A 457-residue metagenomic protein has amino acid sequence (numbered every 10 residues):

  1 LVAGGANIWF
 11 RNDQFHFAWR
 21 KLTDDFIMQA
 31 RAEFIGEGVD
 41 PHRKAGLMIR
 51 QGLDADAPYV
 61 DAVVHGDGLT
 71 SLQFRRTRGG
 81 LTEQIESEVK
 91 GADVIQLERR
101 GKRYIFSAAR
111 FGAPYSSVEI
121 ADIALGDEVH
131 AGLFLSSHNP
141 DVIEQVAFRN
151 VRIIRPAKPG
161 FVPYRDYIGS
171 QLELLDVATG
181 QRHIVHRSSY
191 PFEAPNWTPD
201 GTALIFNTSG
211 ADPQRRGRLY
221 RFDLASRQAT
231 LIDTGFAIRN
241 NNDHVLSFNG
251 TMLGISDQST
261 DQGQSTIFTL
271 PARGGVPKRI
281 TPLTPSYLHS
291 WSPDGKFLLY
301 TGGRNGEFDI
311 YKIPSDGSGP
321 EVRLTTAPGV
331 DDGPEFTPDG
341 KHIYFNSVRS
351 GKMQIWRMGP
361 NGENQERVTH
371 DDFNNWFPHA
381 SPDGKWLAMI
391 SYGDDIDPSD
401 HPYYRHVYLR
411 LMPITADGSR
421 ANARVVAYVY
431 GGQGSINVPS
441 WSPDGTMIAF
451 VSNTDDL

Functional and structural regions predicted by a protein language model:
L1-F161: Extracellular glycan-recognition regions
K158-L457: Sequence signature of WD/YWTD-type beta-propeller architectures
